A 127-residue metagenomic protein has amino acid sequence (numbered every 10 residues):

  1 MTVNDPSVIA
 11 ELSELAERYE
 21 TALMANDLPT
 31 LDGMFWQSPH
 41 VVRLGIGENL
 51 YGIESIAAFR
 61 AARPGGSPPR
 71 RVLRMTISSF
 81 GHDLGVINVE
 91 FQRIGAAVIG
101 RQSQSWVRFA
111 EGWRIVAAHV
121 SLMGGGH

Functional and structural regions predicted by a protein language model:
M1-Q37, N49, G125-H127: Short, low-complexity N-terminal intrinsically disordered segments enriched in polar/charged residues
N4, E11-E14, V42, I46 (+1 more regions): Surface-exposed, charged secondary-structure patches
Y19, L31-D32, G52, I56 (+2 more regions): Hydrophobic pocket/interface hotspot
L31-G33, R43-L44, R71-V72, V116-A117: Short, hydrophobic secondary-structure boundary micro-motifs
F35-W36, F91-R93, H119-L122: Short beta-strand segments enriched in hydrophobic/aromatic residues within well-folded beta-rich domains
Q37, F80-G81, F109: Structural motif
P39, V89, Q104: Conserved GNAT-family N-acetyltransferase fold
V86, I99-H127: Short beta-strand edge/turn micro-motifs at domain boundaries
